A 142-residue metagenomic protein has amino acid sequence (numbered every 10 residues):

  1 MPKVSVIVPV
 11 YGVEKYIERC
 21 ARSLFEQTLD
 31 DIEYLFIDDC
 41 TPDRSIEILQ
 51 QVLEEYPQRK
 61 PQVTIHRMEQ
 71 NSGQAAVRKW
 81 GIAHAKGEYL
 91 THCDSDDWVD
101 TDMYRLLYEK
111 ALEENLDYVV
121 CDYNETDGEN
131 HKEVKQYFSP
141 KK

Functional and structural regions predicted by a protein language model:
M1-K142: Nucleotide-sugar donor-binding/catalytic module of glycosyltransferases that assemble extracellular/cell-envelope
